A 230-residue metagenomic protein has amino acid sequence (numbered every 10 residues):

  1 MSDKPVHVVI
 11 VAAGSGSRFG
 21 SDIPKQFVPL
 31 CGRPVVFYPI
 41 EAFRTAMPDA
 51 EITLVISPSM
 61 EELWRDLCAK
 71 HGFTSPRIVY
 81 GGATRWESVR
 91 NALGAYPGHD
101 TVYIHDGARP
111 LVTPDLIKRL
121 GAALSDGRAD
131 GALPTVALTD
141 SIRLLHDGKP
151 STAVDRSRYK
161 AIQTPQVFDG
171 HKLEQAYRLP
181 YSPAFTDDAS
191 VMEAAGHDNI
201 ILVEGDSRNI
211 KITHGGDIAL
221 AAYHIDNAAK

Functional and structural regions predicted by a protein language model:
S2, K160-K230: Conserved alpha/beta core of the MobA/IspD/sugar-nucleotide pyrophosphorylase nucleotidyltransferase superfamily
S2-E62: N-terminal glycine-rich phosphate-binding loop and ensuing alpha1 helix
I10, V36, A92, H105-D106 (+3 more regions): Residue-level signal for inorganic ion chemistry
F19, W64-C68, L120, I142 (+1 more regions): Hydrophobic packing residues within well-ordered alpha-helices of enzyme cores
T45-P48, A69-S75, G127-R128: Short helix-capping segments at alpha-helix termini
D49-T53, S75-P76, D130-G131, R178 (+1 more regions): Short active-site oxyanion
S75-R77, A83-K149, Q163-T164: Conserved beta-loop-beta/alpha segment of the NTase-like Rossmann-fold superfamily that binds/positions NTPs
T152-I162: A recurrent flexible, glycine/aromatic-enriched loop bordering the glycosyltransferase active site that acts as
